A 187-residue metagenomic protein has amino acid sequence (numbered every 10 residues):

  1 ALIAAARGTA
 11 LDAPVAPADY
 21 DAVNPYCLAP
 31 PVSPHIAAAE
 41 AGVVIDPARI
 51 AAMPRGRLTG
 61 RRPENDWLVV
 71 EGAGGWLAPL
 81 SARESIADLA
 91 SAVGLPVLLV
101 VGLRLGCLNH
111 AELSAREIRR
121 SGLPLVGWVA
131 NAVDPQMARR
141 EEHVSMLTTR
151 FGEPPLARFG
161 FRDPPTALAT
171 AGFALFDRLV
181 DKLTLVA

Functional and structural regions predicted by a protein language model:
A1-V44, A48, R55-P63: N-terminal phosphate/diphosphate-binding loop that engages ATP/GTP or pyrophosphate donors across diverse enzyme folds
P14, R116-A187: C-terminal lobe/tail of nucleotide-utilizing enzymes
I50, P54-A82: Switch II (G3) loop of P-loop NTPases
V69-E71, L98-V100, V129: Structural motif
S81-D88, E112-A115, R140-S145: Charged helix-capping and loop-helix junction motifs
S81-R104: Inter-motif core of Ras-like GTPase G domains
E84, R104-G106, H110, S114-S121: Conserved phosphate- and dinucleotide-binding cores of soluble alpha/beta proteins, encompassing both enzyme active
